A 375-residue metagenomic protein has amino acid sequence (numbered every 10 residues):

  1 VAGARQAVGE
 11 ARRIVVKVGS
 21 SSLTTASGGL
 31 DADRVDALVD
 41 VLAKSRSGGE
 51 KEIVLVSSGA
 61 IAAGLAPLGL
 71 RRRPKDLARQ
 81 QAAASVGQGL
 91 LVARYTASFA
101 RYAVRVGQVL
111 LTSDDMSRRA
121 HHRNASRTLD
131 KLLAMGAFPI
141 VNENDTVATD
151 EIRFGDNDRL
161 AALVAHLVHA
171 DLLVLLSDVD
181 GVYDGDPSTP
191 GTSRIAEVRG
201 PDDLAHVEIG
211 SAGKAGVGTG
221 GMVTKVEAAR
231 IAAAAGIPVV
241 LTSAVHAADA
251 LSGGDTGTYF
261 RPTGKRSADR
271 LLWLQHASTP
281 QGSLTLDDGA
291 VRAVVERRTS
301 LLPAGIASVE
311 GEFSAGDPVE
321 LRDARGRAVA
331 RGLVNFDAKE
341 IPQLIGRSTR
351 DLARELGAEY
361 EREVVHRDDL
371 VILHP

Functional and structural regions predicted by a protein language model:
V1-R105, V109-P375: C-terminal catalytic "cap/lid" subdomain
